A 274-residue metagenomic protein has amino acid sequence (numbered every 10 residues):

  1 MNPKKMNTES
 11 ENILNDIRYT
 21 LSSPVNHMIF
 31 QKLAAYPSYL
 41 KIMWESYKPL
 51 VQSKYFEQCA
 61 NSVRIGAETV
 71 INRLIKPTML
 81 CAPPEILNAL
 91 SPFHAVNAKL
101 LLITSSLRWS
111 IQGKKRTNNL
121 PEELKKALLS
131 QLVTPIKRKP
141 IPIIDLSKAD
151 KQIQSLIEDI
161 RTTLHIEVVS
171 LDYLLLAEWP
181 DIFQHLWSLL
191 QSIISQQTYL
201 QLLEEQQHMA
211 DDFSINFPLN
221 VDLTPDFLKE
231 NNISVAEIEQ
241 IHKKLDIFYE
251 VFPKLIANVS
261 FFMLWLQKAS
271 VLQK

Functional and structural regions predicted by a protein language model:
M1-K274: Hydrophobic alpha-helical segments
